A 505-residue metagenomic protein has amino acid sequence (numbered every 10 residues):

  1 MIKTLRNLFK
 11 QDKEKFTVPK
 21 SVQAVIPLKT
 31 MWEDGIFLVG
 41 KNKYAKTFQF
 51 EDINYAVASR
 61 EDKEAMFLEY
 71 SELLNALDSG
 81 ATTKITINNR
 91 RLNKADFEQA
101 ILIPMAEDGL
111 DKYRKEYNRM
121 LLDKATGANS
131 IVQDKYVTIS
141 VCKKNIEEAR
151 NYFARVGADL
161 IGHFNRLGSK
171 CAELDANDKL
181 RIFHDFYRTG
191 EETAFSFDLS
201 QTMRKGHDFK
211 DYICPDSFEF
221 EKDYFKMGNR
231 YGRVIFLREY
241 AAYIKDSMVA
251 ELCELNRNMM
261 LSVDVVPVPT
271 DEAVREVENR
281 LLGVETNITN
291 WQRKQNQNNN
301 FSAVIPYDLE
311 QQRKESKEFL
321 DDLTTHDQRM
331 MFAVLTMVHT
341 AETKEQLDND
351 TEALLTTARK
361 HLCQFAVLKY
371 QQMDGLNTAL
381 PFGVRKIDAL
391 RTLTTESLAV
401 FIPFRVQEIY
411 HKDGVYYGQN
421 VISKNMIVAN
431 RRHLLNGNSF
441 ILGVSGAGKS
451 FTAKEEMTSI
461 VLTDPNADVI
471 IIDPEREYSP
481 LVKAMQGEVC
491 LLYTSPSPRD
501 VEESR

Functional and structural regions predicted by a protein language model:
M1-P403: Extended, folded cores of ATP/NTP-driven motor/assembly subunits in large transport and secretion machines
D34, I53, R60-D62, F67-N75 (+1 more regions): Glycine-rich phosphate-binding loop of nucleotide-binding enzymes
T343, V501-E502: Intrinsic disorder/low-complexity signal
F404-E408: Active-site phosphate-binding and catalytic loops of NTP-dependent enzymes
Y493-D500: Conserved small/polar residues in nucleotide/adenosyl-binding loops
R505: ATP-hydrolysis module of ASCE/P-loop NTPase motor domains, specifically the Walker B Asp-Glu catalytic pair
